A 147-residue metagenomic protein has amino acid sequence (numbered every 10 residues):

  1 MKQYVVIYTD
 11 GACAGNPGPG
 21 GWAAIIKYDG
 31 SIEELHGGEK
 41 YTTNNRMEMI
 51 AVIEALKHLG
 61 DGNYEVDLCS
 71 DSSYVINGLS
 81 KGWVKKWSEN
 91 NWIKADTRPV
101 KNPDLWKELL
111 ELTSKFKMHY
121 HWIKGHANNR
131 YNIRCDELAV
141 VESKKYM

Functional and structural regions predicted by a protein language model:
M1-R46, L56-Y64, L79, D136-E137 (+1 more regions): RNase H-like nuclease fold core
A12-N16, I53-R134, L138, S143: RNase H catalytic domain
E48, V52: Short, conserved alpha-helix that lines the donor NDP-sugar binding/gating region of sugar-transfer enzymes
